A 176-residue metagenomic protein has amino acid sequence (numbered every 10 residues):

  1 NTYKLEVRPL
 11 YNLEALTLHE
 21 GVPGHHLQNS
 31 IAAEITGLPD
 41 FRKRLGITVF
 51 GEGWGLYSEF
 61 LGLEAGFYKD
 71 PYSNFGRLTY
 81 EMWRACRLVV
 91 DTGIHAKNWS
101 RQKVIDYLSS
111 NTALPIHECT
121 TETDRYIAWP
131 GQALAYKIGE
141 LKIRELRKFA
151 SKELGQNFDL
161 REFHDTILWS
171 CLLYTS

Functional and structural regions predicted by a protein language model:
T2-L16: Short pre-active-site segment immediately N-terminal to the catalytic Zn-binding motif
Y3, D40-T48, G76-R77, D91-I94 (+2 more regions): Second-shell loop/turn segments in exported
H19, G55, G139, F163: Hydrophobic, well-ordered secondary-structure elements that form the walls of internal hydrophobic environments
G21-I35: Catalytic Zn2+-binding segment of zinc metalloproteases
Q28-S30, F41-D70, R87-D91: Post-HExxH zinc-binding segment in Zn-dependent metallohydrolases
F60-I127: Long, amphipathic alpha-helical stalk/connector segments used for oligomerization, subunit docking, or mechanical
K148, Q156-T166: C-terminal soluble interaction/assembly domains
Y174-T175: Conserved small/polar residues in nucleotide/adenosyl-binding loops
